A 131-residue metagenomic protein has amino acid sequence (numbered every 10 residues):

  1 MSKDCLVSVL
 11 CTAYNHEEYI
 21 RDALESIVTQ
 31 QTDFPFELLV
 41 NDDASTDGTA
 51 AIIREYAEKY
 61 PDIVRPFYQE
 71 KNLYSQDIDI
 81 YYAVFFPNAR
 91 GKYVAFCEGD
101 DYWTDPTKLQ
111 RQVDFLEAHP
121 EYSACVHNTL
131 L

Functional and structural regions predicted by a protein language model:
M1-L131: Nucleotide-sugar donor-binding/catalytic module of glycosyltransferases that assemble extracellular/cell-envelope
